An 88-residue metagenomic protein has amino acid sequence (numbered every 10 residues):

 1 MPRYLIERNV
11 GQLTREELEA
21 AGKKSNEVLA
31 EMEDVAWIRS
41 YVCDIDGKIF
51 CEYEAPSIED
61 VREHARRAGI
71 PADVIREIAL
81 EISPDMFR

Functional and structural regions predicted by a protein language model:
M1-E31, C43, L80-R88: Short S/T/G/P-rich N-terminal loop/turn motif that feeds into the first structured element of a domain
Y4-R8, R39-H64: Short, well-ordered beta-strand segments in beta-rich or mixed alpha/beta enzyme and ligand-binding folds
A30-D34, R67: Secondary-structure boundary motif
D34-S40, V74: A short linear hydrophobic-aromatic micro-motif
K48-E52, D73, P84-R88: Short amphipathic alpha-helical patches
A55-E81: An amphipathic, aromatic/His-enriched active-site/gating alpha helix that lines ligand/cofactor pockets
